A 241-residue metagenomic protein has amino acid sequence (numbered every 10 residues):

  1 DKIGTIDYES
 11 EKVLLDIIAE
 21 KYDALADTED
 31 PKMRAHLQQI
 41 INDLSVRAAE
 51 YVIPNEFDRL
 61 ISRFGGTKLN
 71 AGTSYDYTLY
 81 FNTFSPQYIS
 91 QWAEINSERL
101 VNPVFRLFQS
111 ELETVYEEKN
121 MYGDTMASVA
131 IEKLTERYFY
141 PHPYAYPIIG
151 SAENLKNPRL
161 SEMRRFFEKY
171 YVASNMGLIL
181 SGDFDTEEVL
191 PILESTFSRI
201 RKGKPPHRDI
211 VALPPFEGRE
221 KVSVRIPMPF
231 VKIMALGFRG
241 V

Functional and structural regions predicted by a protein language model:
K2-Y8, R47, N82-L112: M16/insulysin-pitrilysin zinc metalloprotease superfamily fold
T5-Q87, M121-N175, S195, R199-V241: Non-catalytic beta-strand/loop surface segments
I95, I192-T196: Alpha-helical scaffold elements adjacent to nucleotide-binding pockets in ATP/GTP-utilizing enzyme cores
T186-L190: Extracytoplasmic/secreted cell-surface and envelope-processing proteins
